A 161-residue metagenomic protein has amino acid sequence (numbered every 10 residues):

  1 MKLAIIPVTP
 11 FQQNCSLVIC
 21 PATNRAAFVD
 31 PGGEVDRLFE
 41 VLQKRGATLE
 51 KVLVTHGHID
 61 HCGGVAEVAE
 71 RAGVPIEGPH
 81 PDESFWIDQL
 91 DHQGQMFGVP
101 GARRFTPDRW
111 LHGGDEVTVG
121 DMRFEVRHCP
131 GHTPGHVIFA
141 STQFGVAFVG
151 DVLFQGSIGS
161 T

Functional and structural regions predicted by a protein language model:
M1, D82, T106, H112 (+1 more regions): Residue-level signal for pocket-adjacent positions within structured domains
M1-R45, I138-G150, Q155: Conserved beta-strand hairpin/beta-sheet module of binuclear metal-dependent hydrolase folds, prominently
L3-I5, V29, V52, I76 (+1 more regions): Generic preference for hydrophobic
I6-V8, V99-P100, T106-D108, H128-P130: Short Gly/Pro-enriched turn/cap motifs at secondary-structure boundaries
F11-Q12, R104, G120, T133: Short, basic and Ser/Thr-rich N-terminal targeting/leader segments
V18, D30, H56, V68 (+4 more regions): Divalent metal-coordination and catalytic microenvironments
T23-A26, E34-M122: Active-site HxH/HxHxD metal-binding segment of metal-dependent hydrolases
H92-Q93, E116, M122-T161: Metallo-beta-lactamase
